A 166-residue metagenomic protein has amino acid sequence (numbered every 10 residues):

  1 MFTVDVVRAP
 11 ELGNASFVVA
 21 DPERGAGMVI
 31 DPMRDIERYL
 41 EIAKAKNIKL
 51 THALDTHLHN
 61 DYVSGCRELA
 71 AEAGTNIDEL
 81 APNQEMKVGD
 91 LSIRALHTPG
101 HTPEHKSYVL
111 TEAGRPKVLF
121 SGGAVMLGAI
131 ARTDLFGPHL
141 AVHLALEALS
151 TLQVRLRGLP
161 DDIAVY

Functional and structural regions predicted by a protein language model:
M1, N47, G74-N76, S92 (+1 more regions): A generic structural signal for alpha->beta connector loops
M1-K49, S107-G122, G128: Conserved beta-strand hairpin/beta-sheet module of binuclear metal-dependent hydrolase folds, prominently
T3-D5, I93-L96: Conserved N-terminal boundary motif of the eukaryotic protein kinase catalytic domain
V19, D31, H57, L69 (+4 more regions): Divalent metal-coordination and catalytic microenvironments
G25, E85, S92, T102-Y166: Metallo-beta-lactamase
R34-I77: Active-site metal-binding motif and surrounding structural segment of the metallo-beta-lactamase
A53-V63, L96-H105, V165-Y166: Histidine-centered catalytic micro-motifs
A81-P82: Short loop/edge segments at beta-strand edges and connector loops that shape dinucleotide/nucleotide cofactor-binding
